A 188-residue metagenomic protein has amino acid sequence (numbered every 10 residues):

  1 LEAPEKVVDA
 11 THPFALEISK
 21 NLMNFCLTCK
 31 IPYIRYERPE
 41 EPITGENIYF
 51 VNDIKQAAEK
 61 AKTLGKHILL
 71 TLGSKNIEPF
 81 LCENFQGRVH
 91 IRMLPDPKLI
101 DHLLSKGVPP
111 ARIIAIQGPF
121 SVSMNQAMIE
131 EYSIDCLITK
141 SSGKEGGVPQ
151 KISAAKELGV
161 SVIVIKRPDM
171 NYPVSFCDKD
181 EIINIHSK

Functional and structural regions predicted by a protein language model:
L1-A57: Glycine/small-residue-rich loop that forms an oxyanion/phosphate-binding "nest" at active or ligand-binding sites
E5-K6, H67, D135-C136: Structural motif
V8-D9, L70, T139: Redox-cofactor binding/interface segments in oxidoreductases and associated redox assembly factors
I48-K55, V174-I185: Short acidic-hydrophobic, aromatic-tinged amphipathic segments that line or gate anion-handling sites
Y49-T63, L72-K75, F120-V122: Active-site glycine-rich loop that binds ribose-phosphate moieties when present
T71-I113: Anionic-ligand binding region
K98-L99, S161-P173: Short, flexible loop segments at boundaries between secondary-structure elements
L104-A127, E131-Y132, C136, S141-L158 (+1 more regions): A C-terminal functional module that forms or caps the active site or interfaces directly with catalytic machinery
